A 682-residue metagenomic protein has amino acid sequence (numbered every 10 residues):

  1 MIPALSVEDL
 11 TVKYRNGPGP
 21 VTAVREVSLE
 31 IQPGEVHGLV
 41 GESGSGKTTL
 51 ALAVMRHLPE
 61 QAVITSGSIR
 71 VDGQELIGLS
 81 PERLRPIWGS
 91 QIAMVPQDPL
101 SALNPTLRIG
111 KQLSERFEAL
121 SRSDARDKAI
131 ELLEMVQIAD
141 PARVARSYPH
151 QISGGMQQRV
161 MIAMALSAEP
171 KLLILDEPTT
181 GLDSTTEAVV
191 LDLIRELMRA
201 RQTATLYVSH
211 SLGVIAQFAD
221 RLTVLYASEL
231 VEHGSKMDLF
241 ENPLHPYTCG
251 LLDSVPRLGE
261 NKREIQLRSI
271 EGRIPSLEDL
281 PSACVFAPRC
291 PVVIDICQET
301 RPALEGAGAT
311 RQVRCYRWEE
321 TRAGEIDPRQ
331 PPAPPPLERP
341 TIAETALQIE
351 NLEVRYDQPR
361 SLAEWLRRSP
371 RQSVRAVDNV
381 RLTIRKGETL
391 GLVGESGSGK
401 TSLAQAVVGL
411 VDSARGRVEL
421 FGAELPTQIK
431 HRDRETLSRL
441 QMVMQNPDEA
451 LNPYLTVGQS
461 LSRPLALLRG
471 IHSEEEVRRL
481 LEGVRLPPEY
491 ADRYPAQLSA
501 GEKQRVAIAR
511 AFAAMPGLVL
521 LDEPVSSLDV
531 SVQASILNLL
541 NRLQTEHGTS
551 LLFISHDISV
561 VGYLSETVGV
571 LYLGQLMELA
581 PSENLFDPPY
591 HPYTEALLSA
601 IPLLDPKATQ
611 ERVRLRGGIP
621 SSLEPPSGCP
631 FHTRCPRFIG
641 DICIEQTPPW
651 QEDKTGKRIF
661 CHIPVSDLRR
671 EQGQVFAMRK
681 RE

Functional and structural regions predicted by a protein language model:
E42, R56, L182-I265, L528-Q610: P-loop NTP-binding/switch modules centered on Walker-like glycine-rich loops
V63-E75, G416-T427, T436: Conserved ABC transporter NBD signature motif
L76-A93, A119, D238-P243, P275-P281 (+6 more regions): ABC ATPase NBD coupling module
G89, H150, A168, A496 (+4 more regions): Conserved signature/switch motifs of ABC ATPase nucleotide-binding domains
R126-R143, L252, E474-E489, L598-S599: Conserved ABC ATPase "signature" region
S147-I152, M156, Y494-L498, E502: Conserved ABC ATPase signature
K236-A346, Q358-P359, A363-R367, S582-R681: Charged, flexible cofactor/metal-binding loops and thiol motifs
